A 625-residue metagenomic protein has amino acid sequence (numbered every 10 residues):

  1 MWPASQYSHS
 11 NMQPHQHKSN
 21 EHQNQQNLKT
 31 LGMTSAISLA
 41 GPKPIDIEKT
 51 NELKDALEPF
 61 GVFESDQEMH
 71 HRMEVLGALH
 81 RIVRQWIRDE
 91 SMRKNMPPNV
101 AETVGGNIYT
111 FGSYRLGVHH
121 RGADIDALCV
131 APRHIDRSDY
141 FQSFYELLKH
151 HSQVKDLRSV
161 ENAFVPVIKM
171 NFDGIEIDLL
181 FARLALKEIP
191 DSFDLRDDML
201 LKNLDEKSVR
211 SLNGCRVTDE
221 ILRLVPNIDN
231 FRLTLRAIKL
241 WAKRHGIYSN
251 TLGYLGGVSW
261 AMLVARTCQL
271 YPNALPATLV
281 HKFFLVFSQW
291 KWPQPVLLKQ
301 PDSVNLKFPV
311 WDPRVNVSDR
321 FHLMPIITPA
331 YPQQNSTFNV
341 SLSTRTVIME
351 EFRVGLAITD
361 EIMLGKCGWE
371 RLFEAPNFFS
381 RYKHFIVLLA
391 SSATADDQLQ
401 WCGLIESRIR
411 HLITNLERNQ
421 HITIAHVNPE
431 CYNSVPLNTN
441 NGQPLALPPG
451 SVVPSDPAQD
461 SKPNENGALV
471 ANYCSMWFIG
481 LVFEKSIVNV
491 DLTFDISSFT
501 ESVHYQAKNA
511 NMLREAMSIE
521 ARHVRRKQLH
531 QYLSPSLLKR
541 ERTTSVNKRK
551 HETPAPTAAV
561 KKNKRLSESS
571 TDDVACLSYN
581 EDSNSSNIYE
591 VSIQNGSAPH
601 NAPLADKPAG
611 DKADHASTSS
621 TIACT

Functional and structural regions predicted by a protein language model:
M1-G122, H134-S143, H150, L157-K169 (+5 more regions): N-terminal regions immediately upstream of nucleotidyltransferase
L31-P42, D46, N51-E52, R236 (+3 more regions): Pol beta-like nucleotidyltransferase catalytic core
E48, E52, H71-E74, A78-I82 (+12 more regions): Acidic, Ser/Thr-rich intrinsically disordered and amphipathic helical segments
D55-P59, A78-R81, Q85, T110-S113 (+15 more regions): Ordered, helix-dominated protein-protein interaction surfaces in large eukaryotic regulatory proteins
M73-P97, E102-I108, G117, C129-L180 (+6 more regions): Metal-dependent nucleotidyltransferase catalytic core
A123-L128, G214-T218, K383-V387: Glycine-rich, often proline-containing surface loops adjacent to acidic residues and nearby aromatics that form
K155-L157, F164-S249, V258, V317 (+1 more regions): Conserved NTP/Mg2+-binding pocket subregion across the NTase superfamily
S461-A468, R514-R522, R526-T625: Extended intrinsically disordered, low-complexity regulatory segments in eukaryotic proteins
